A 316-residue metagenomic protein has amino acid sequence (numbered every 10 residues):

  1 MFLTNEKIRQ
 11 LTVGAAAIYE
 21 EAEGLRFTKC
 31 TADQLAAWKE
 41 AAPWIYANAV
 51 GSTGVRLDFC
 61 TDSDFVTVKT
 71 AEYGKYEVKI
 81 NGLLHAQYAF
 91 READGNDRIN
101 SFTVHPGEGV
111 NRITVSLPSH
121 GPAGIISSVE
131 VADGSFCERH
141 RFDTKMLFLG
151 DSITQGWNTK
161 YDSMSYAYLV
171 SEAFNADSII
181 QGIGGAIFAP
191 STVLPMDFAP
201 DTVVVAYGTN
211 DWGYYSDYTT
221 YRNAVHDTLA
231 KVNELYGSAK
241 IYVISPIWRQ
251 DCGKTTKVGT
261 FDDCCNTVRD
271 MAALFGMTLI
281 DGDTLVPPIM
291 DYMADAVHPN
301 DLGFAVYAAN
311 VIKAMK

Functional and structural regions predicted by a protein language model:
M1-M146, I312, K316: N-terminal secretory targeting modules
F142-D227, Q250-K254, G259-N266, A294 (+1 more regions): Conserved SGNH/GDSL esterase-like catalytic core that processes O-acyl groups on lipids and polysaccharides
L147, I179, Y242, T278-I280: Hydrophobic/aromatic beta-strand patches that form the interior of the parallel beta-sheet core in alpha/beta enzyme
G182, S245, D283: Residues at the C-termini of beta-strands that transition into short coil/loop
A206, I244-S245: Alpha/beta-hydrolase-fold catalytic nucleophile elbow
Y236-K240: A short helix->loop->beta-strand "cap" motif at the edges of active sites that frequently abuts
R249-K316: Catalytic His-Asp segment of secreted/periplasmic serine-dependent ester chemistry enzymes
